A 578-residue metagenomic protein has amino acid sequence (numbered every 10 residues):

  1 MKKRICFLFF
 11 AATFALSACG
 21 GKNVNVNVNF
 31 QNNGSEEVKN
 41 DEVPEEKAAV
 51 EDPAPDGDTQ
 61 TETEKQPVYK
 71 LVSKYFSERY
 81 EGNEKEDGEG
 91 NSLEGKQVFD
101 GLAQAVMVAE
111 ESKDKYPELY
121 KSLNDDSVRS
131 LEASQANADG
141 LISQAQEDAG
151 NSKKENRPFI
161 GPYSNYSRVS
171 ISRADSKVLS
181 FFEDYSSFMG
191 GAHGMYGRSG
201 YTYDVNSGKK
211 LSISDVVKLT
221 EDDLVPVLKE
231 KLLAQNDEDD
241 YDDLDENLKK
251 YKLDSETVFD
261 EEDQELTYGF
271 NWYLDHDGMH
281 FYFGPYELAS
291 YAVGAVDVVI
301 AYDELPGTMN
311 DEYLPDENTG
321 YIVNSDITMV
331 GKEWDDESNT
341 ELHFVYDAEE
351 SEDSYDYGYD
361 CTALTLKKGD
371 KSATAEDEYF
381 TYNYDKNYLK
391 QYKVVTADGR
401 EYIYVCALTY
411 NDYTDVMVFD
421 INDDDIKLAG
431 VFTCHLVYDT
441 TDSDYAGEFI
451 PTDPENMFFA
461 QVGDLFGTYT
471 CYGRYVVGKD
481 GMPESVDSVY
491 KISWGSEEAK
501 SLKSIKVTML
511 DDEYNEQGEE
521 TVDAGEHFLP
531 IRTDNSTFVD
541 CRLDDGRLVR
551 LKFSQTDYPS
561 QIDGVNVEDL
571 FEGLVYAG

Functional and structural regions predicted by a protein language model:
M1-R4, G20-G21: Positively charged n-region of N-terminal signal peptides that target proteins for export
I5-T13: Sec-dependent N-terminal signal peptides
A15-A18: C-terminal motif of bacterial Sec signal peptides marking the signal peptidase cleavage site
G20, N27-F30, G34-E36, A49-W334 (+7 more regions): Compositionally biased intrinsically disordered regions enriched in Thr/Gly
V178-S186, M279-Y282, T328, D335-G358 (+2 more regions): Short beta-strand elements that form the blades of beta-propeller/WD-repeat-like and other beta-sheet-rich scaffold
T362-T381, M417-H435, G473-S488: Surface-exposed loop/turn elements that mediate protein-protein interactions on large endomembrane-trafficking
D385-K393, C434-T452: Repeated scaffold domains used in trafficking and secretory/extracellular systems, primarily beta-propellers
Q517-A577: SH3/SH3-like beta-barrel superfamily modules
